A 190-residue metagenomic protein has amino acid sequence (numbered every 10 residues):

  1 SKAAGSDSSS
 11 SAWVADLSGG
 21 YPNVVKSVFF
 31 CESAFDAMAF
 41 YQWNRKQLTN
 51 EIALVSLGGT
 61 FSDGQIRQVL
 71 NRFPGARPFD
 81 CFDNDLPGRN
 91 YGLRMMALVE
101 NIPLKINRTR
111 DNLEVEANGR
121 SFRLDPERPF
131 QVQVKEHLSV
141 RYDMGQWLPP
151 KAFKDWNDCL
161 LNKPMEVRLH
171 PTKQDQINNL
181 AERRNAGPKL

Functional and structural regions predicted by a protein language model:
S1-F73: Phosphate-handling DNA/RNA-contact segment within nucleic-acid enzymes
R45-L190: TOPRIM fold recognition
